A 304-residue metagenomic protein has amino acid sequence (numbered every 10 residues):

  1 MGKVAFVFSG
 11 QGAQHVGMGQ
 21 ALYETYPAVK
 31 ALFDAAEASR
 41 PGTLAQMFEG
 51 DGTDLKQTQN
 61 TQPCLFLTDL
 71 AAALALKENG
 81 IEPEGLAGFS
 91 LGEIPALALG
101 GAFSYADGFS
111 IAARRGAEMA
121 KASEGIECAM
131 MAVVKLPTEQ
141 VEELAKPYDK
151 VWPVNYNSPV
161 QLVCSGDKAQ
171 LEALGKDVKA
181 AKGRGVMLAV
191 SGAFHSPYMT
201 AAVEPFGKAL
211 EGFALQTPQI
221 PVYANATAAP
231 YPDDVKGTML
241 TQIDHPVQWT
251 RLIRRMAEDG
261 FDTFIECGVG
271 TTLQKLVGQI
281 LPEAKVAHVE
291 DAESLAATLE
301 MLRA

Functional and structural regions predicted by a protein language model:
G2-E78, A214-A304: Acyltransferase/transacylase module recognition
V4, P83-E84, G185, V286: Hydrophobic anchor at the start of a short beta-strand that flanks the dinucleotide cofactor-binding loop
Q11-A13, A38-P41, G100-P246: Alpha/beta catalytic cores of group-transfer enzymes, especially the acyltransferase/condensing modules of polyketide
F48-L55, P95-A96, R184-L188: A short small-residue
Q62-A132: Gly/Ser-rich oxyanion-binding loop with an adjacent helix/lid that shapes the negatively charged ligand pocket
L67, G88, S165-G166, E266: Short beta-strand scaffold positions
I81-P83, G183, F261: A structural motif
